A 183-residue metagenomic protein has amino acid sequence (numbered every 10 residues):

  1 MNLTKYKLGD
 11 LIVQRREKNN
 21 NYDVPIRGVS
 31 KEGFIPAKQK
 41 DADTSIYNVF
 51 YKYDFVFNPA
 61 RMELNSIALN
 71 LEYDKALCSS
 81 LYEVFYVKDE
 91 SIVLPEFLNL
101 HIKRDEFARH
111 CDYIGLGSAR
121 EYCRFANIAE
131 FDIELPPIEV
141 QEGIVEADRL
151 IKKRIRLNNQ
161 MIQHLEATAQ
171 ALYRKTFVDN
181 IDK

Functional and structural regions predicted by a protein language model:
M1, R27, K75, L100 (+1 more regions): Residues that recognize and position ribonucleotide moieties
M1-K18, E134-K183: Non-catalytic DNA-recognition/assembly elements of restriction-modification systems
K5-V56: Sequence-specific dsDNA recognition surfaces
K7-I12, P36-A42, Y47, D89-E90 (+4 more regions): Extended, charge-rich alpha-helical segments
V56-F107: A short beta-sheet element
A76-L81, G117-V145: A short glycine-rich beta-alpha junction/loop motif
V93-I128: Short, positively charged
